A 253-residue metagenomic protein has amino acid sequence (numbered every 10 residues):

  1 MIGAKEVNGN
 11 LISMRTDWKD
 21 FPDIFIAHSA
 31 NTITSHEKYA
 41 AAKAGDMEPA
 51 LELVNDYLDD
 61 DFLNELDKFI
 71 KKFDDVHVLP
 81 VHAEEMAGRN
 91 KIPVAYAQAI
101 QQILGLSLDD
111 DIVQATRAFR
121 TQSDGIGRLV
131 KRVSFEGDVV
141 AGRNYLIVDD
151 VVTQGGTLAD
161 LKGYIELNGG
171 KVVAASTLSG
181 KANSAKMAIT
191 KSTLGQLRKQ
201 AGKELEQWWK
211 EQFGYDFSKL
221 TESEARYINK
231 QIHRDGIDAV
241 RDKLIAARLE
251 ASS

Functional and structural regions predicted by a protein language model:
I2-T32, K162-S253: PRPP-dependent phosphoribosyltransferase catalytic core
H36-L58, R117, T121: Acidic/glycine-enriched edge-of-secondary-structure segments
V54-V76: A short, well-structured juxtamembrane/interface segment
F73-M86: Short glycine-rich phosphate-binding loop at a beta-alpha junction
I103-Y145: Short, glycine/charge-rich flexible loops or terminal/linker lids adjacent to PRPP-binding catalytic cores
R143-G170, A174-A175: A contiguous pocket-lining binding segment that forms or flanks enzyme active sites
